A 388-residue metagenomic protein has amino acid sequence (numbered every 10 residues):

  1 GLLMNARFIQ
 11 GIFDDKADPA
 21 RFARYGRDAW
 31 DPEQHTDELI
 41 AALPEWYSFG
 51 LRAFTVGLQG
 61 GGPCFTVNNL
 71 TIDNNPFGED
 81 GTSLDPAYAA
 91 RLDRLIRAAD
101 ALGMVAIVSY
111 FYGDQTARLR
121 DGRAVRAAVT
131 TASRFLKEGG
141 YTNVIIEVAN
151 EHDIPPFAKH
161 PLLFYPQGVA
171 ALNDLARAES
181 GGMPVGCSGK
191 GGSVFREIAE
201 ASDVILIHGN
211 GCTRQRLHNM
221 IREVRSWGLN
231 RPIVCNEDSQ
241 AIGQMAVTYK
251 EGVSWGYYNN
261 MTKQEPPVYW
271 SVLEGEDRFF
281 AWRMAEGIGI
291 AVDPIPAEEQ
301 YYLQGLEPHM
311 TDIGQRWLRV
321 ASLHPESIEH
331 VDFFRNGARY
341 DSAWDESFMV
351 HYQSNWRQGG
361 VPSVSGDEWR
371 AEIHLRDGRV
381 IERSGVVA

Functional and structural regions predicted by a protein language model:
G1-V105: Active-site-adjacent substrate/metal-binding segments within catalytic domains of carbohydrate-active enzymes
F22-T36, T71-A89, Y112-A124, A149-L163 (+2 more regions): The substrate-binding groove and active-site-proximal loops of carbohydrate-active enzymes, especially glycoside
E45, F135, F195-R196, S322-L323: A general structural signal for stabilizing positions within well-ordered secondary structure
F49-G50, R94-A106, F135-Y141, L175-M183 (+1 more regions): A structural motif corresponding to the C-terminal end of an alpha-helix and its immediate exit/capping segment
T55-F65, Y110-D114, A149-H152, G189-G191: Short, solvent-exposed turn/loop segments enriched in Gly/Ser/Thr/Pro and often Arg
L84-L119, A124, A132-L136, I146: Substrate-binding cleft of carbohydrate-active enzyme catalytic domains
A127-T130, E138-E286: Extracellular glycoside hydrolase catalytic/binding regions
I295-A388: Long, low-complexity serine/threonine/glycine- and acidic-rich segments characteristic of extracellular
